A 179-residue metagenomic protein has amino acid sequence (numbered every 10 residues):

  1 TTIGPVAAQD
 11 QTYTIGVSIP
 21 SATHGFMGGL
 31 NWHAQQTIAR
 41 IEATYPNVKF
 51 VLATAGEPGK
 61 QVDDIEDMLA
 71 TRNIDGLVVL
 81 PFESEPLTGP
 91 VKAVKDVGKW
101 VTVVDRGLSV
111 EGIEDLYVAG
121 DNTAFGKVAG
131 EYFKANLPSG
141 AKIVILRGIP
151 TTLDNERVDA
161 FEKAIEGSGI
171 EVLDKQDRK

Functional and structural regions predicted by a protein language model:
T1-K179: A residue-level marker of the well-folded mature domains of exported/periplasmic proteins
